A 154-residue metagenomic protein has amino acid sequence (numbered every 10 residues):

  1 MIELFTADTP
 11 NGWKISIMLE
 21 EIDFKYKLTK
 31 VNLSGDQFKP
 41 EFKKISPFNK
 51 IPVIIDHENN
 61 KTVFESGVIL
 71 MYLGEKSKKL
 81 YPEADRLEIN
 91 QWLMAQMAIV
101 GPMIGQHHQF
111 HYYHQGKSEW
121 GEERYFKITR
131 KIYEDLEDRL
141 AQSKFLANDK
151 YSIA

Functional and structural regions predicted by a protein language model:
M1-R124, E137: GST-like domain detector, emphasizing the conserved glutathione-binding G-site in the N-terminal thioredoxin-like
I15, I128-I132: Alpha-helical packing segments of well-folded alpha/beta enzyme cores
K79, D138-K150: Surface-exposed helix-capping loop/turn segments at secondary-structure junctions
M103-H108, L146-A154: GST superfamily/GST-like fold recognition
R124-I128, I153: A generic short alpha-helical patch detector that favors 3-5-residue windows in or near N-terminal regions
K131, D135-R139: Solvent-exposed, charged/polar functional surfaces in cytosolic regulatory/catalytic domains
